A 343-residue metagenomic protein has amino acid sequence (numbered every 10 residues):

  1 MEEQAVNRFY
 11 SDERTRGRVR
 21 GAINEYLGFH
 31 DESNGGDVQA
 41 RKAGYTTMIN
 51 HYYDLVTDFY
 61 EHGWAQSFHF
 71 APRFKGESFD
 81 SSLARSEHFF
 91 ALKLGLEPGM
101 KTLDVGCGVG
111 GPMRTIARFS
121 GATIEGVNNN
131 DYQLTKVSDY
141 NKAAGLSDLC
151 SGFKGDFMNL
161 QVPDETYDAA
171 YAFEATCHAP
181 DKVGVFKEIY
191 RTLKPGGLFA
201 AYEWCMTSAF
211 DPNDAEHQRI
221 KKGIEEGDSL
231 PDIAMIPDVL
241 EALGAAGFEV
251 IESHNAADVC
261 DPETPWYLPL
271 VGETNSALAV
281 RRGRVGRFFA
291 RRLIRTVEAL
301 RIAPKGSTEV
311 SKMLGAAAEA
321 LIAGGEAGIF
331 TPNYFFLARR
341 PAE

Functional and structural regions predicted by a protein language model:
M1-F59: N-terminal auxiliary segments of SAM/dcSAM-dependent transferases
Q66-S67, P72, E77-M100: Conserved alpha-helix/loop element of class I SAM-dependent methyltransferases that forms part of the SAM/SAH-binding
G99-G108: Conserved class I S-adenosyl-L-methionine
L103, P112-N159: Class I SAM-dependent methyltransferase SAM/SAH-binding core
M158-A169: A short acidic, Gly/Pro-enriched loop at the edge of an enzyme's catalytic core that lines a small-molecule cofactor
D168-D181: A short SAM/SAH-binding and catalytic strip from SAM-dependent methyltransferases
V183-L198: A short glycine-rich, Lys/Arg-flanked "PGG" loop and its adjoining helix->strand segment in the class I
P212-F330, R340-A342: Substrate-binding/catalytic lobe of Class I Rossmann-like enzymes that use SAM or dcSAM, i.e., the mid-to-C-terminal
